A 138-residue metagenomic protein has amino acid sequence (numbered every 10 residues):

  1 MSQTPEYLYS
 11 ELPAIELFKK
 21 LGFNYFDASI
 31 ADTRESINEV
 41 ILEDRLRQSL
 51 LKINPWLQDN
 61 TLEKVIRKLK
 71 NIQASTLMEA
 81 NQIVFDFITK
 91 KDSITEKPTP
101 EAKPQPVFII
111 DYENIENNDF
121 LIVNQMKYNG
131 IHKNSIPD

Functional and structural regions predicted by a protein language model:
M1-D138: An alpha-helical interface "stripe"
